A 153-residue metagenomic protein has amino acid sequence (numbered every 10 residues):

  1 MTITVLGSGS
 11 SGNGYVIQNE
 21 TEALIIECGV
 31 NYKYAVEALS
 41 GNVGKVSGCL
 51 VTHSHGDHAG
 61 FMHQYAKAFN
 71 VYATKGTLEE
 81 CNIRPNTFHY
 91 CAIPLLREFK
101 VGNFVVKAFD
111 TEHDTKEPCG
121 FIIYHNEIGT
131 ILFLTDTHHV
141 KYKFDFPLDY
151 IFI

Functional and structural regions predicted by a protein language model:
M1-L39, C119-D136: Conserved beta-strand hairpin/beta-sheet module of binuclear metal-dependent hydrolase folds, prominently
G7-S8, C28-V30, S54, G76 (+2 more regions): Active-site metal-binding loops of divalent metal-dependent hydrolases
N13, K33, A59, K116 (+1 more regions): Conserved protein kinase catalytic core
E20-E22, G44-K45, Y65-N70, I83-H89 (+2 more regions): Short glycine/proline-enriched coil/turn segments at helix->beta-strand junctions
N31-T77, D149: Active-site metal-binding motif and surrounding structural segment of the metallo-beta-lactamase
G48-L50, Y72, C91, K107 (+2 more regions): Hydrophobic/aromatic beta-strand patches that form the interior of the parallel beta-sheet core in alpha/beta enzyme
H55, A59-E117: Glycine/small-residue-rich loop that forms an oxyanion/phosphate-binding "nest" at active or ligand-binding sites
E98-F152: Catalytic core of the metallo-beta-lactamase
